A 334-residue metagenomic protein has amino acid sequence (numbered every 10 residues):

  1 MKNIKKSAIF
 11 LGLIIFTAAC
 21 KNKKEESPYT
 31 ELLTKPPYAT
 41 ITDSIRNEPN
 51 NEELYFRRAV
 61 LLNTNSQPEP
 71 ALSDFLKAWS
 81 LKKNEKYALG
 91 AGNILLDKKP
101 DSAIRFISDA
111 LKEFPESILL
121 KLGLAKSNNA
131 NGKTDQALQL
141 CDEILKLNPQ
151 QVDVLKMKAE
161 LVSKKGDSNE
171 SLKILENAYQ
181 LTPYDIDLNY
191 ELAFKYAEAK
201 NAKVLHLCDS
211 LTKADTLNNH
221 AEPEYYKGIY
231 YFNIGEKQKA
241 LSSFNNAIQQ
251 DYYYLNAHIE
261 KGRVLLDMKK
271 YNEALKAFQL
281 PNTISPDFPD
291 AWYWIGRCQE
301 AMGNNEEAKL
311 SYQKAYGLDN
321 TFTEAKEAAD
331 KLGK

Functional and structural regions predicted by a protein language model:
C20-G90, L96-D97, R105, K334: N-terminal leader/linker segments that initiate helical-solenoid repeat arrays
S44, K77-A78, D109-A110, E143-I144 (+5 more regions): Canonical positions in the second alpha-helix
N47, S80-L81, E113-F114, L147 (+5 more regions): Structural marker of alpha-solenoid helical repeat scaffolds
E52-E53, N84-Y87, I118-L119, V152-D153 (+5 more regions): Helix-start (N-cap) detector for alpha-helical repeat units in TPR-like alpha-solenoids, especially tetratricopeptide
R57, G90-N93, G123-K126, M157 (+5 more regions): Canonical tetratricopeptide repeat
T64, L96-K98, A130-N131, K164-K165 (+5 more regions): Register position in tetratricopeptide repeats
G92-N93, F194-E198, H220-N233, S242-N272 (+1 more regions): Alpha-helical adaptor scaffolds
